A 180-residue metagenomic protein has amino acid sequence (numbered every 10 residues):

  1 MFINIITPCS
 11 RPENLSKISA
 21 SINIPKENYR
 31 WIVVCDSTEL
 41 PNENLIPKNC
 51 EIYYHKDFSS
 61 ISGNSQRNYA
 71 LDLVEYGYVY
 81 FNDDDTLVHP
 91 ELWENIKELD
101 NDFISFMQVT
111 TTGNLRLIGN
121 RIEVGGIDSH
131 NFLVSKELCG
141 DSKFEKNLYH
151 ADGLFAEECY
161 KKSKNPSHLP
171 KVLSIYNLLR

Functional and structural regions predicted by a protein language model:
K17-Y29: Short, acidic, metal-binding catalytic loop of nucleotide-sugar glycosyltransferases
N28-E39, Y53-D57: Short beta-strand/loop segment that forms part of the nucleotide-sugar
D57-V74: Glycine-rich, basic loop-to-helix element that forms the pyrophosphate-binding segment of sugar-nucleotide handling
Y76-L87: Short beta-strand-to-loop acidic/aromatic patch adjacent to the donor-nucleotide binding site
T86-E98: Acidic donor-binding/catalytic loop of UDP-sugar-dependent glycosyltransferases, especially processive GT2
I104-I118: Short beta-strand-to-loop element that shapes/binds the nucleotide-sugar donor at the catalytic cleft/hinge
T110-T111, H130, L169-R180: Active-site donor/metal-binding and catalytic loop motifs of nucleotide-sugar-dependent glycosylation enzymes
Y149-F155: Acidic donor-binding loop at a coil-to-helix junction in glycosyltransferase catalytic cores that engages
